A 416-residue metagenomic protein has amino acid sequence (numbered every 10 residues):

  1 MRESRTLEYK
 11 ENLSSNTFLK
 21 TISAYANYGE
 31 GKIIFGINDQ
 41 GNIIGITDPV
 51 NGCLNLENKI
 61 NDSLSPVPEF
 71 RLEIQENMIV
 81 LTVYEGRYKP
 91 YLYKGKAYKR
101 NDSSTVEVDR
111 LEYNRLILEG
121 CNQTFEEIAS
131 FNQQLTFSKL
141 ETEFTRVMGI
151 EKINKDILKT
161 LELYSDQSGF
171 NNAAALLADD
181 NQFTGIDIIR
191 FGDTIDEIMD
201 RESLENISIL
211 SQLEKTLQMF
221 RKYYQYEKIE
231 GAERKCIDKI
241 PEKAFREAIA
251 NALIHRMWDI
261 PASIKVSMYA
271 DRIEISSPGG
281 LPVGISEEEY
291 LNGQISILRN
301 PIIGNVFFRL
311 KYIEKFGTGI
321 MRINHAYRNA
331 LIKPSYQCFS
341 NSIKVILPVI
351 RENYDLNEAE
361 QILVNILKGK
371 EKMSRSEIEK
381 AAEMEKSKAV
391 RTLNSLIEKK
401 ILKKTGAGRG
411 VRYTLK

Functional and structural regions predicted by a protein language model:
M1-I33, I37-K89, K94: Polybasic/polar functional segments that serve as interface/processing modules
S63, V67-F131, D259-S263, E314-G317 (+2 more regions): Intrinsically disordered, low-complexity regulatory tails
Y88, D102-A262, M268-G284, E289-I297 (+1 more regions): Active-site helix-to-loop segments that bind/position phosphate- or nucleotide-bearing substrates and donors across
E289-A330, Q361: ATP phosphate-binding glycine-rich loop and adjacent ATP-lid/helix-beta elements within ATP-binding kinase/ATPase
I350, L356-A359, K404-K416: Short, cationic-aromatic polyanion-contact patches
D355-S376, K380-A382: Short amphipathic alpha-helical interface segments
L367-K370, T392, K399: Short helix-capping/hinge SLiMs at alpha-helix to coil transitions
E383-S395: Short amphipathic alpha-helical interaction segments
